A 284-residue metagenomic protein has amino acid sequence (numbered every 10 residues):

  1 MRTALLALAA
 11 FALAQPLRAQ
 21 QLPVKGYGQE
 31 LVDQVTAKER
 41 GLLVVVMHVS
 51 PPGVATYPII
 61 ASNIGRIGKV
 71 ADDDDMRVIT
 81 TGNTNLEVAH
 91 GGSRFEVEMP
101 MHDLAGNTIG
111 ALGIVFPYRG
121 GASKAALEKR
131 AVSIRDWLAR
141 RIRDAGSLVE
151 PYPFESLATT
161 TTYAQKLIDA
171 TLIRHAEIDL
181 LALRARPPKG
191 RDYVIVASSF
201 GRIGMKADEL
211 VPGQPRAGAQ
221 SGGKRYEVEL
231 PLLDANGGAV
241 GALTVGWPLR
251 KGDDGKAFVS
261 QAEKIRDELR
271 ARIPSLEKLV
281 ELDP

Functional and structural regions predicted by a protein language model:
T3-A12: Sec-dependent N-terminal signal peptides
L13-A19: Sec/Tat signal peptide C-region and signal peptidase I cleavage site
L22-Y27, F116-H175, W247-P284: Juxtadomain coupling helices with adjacent low-complexity linkers
D33-V54, S133, D169-R191, D267 (+1 more regions): Short N-terminal helix-loop-first-beta-strand/juxtamembrane motif that initiates sensory/input modules
A61-A89, K129-A131, S198-S221: Extracytoplasmic/periplasmic sensor domains and loops in membrane signaling proteins
G92-P100, G223-P231: A short beta-strand signature within small-molecule sensing/ligand-binding domains used in signal transduction
D103-N107, L233-G238: Flexible loop/coil segments at beta-strand boundaries within sensory signal-transduction domains
T108-R119, G238-R250: Short, hydrophobic beta-strand elements of compact beta-sandwich sensory domains
